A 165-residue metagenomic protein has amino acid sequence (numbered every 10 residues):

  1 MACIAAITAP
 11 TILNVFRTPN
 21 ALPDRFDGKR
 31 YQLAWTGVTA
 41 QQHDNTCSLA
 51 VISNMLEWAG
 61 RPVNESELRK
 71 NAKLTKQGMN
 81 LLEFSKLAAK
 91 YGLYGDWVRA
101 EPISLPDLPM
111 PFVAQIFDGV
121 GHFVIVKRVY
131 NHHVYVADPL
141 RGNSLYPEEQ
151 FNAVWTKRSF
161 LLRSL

Functional and structural regions predicted by a protein language model:
M1-A2: N-terminal Sec-pathway targeting helices
T8-D44, S53-L165: Conserved active-site-adjacent core of cysteine acyl-enzyme catalytic domains
C47: Active-site-proximal loop/helix segment associated with metal-binding centers of metalloenzymes
